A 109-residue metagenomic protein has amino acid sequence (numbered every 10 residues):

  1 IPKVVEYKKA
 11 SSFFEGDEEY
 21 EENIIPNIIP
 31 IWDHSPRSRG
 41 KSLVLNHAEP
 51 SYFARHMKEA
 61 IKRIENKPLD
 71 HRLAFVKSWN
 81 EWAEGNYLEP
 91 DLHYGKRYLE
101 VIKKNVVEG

Functional and structural regions predicted by a protein language model:
I1-S51: Aromatic-lined glycan-binding groove of carbohydrate-active enzymes
V4-V5, V44, V76, E81 (+2 more regions): Extended aliphatic helical segments
K8-S11, M57-I61, L99, K103: Generic structural signal for well-ordered alpha-helices, preferentially at hydrophobic/aromatic core positions
F13-N23, R63-D70, N105-G109: A structural motif corresponding to the C-terminal end of an alpha-helix and its immediate exit/capping segment
E49-H93: Substrate-binding cleft of secreted/luminal carbohydrate-active enzymes
G85-G109: Aromatic-rich peripheral "rim/lid" segments of glycoside hydrolase catalytic domains that contact and position glycan
